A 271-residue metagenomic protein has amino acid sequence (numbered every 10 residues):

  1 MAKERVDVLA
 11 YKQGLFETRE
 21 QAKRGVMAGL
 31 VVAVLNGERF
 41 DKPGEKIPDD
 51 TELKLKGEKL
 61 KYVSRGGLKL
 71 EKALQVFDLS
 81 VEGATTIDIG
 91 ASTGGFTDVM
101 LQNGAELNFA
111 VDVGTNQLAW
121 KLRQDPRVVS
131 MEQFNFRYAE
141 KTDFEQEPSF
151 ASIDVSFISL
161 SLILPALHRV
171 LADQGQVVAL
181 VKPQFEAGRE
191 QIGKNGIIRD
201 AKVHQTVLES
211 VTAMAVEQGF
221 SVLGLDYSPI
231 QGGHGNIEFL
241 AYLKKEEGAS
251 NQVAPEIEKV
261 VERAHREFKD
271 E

Functional and structural regions predicted by a protein language model:
E4, E20-L79: S4-like RNA-binding module at protein N-termini
V81-S92, M100: Conserved class I S-adenosyl-L-methionine
G94-G95, N116: Glycine-rich SAM-binding Motif I of class I
V99-L107: Conserved S-adenosyl-L-methionine
N108-L162: S-adenosyl-L-methionine
S161-V178: A short glycine-rich, Lys/Arg-flanked "PGG" loop and its adjoining helix->strand segment in the class I
P183-R199: Short, glycine-/aromatic-enriched active-site segment of Class I SAM-dependent methyltransferases
I237, L243-E271: Flexible, glycine-/basic-rich loop-and-beta segments that form/coincide with the SAM-dependent methyltransferase
